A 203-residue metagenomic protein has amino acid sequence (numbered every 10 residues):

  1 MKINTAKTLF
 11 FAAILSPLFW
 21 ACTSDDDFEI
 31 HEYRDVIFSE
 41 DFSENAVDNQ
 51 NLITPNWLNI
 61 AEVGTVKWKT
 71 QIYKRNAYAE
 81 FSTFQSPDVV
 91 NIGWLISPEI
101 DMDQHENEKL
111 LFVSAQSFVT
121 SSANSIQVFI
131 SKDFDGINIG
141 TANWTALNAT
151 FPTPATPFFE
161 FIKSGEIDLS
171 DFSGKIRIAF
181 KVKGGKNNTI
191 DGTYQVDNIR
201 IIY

Functional and structural regions predicted by a protein language model:
M1-F10: Bacterial N-terminal signal peptides that target proteins for export
K2-I3, S16-A46, Y203: Bacterial Sec-dependent N-terminal signal peptides
D41-F81: Extracellular glycan-recognition surfaces and repeat-rich motifs
F42, S97, M102-F118, I126 (+3 more regions): Extracellular beta-strand-rich recognition modules
E80-G93, T153-E160: Extracellular beta-rich ligand/substrate-recognition surface
D88-H105, K109, I162-E166, D191 (+1 more regions): Short beta-strands within extracellular/lumenal beta-sheet-rich domains
L111-A149: Extracellular ligand-binding interfaces
F151-Y203: Terminal, low-complexity interaction segments
